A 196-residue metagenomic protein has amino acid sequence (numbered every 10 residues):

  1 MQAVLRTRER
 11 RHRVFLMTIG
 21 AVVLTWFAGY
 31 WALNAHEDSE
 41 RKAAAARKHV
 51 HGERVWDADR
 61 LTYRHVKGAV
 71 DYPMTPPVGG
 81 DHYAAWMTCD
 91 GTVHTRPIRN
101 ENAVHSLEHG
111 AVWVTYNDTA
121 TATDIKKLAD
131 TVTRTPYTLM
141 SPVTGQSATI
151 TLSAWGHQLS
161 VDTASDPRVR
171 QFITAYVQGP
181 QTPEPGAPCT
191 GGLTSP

Functional and structural regions predicted by a protein language model:
M1-H12: Terminal targeting segments of Actinobacterial cell-envelope proteins
L16-Y30: Hydrophobic membrane-insertion alpha-helices, especially the h-region of bacterial N-terminal signal peptides
A28-H49: C-terminal region of N-terminal signal peptides and the immediate post-cleavage residues of exported proteins
K42-Y63, V177-P196: Residue-level signal for protein termini and structural transition zones
A44-N102: Surface-exposed, low-hydrophobicity interaction/linker segments
T75-P77, N117-T119, G145, W155-Q158: Solvent-exposed coil/turn segments that connect beta secondary-structure elements in extracytoplasmic/periplasmic
T92-T133, T138-L139: Mid-length scaffold segments of soluble, non-membrane domains
T133-P196: Helix-rich interaction surfaces within compact, conserved domain-sized segments that mediate assembly or partner
